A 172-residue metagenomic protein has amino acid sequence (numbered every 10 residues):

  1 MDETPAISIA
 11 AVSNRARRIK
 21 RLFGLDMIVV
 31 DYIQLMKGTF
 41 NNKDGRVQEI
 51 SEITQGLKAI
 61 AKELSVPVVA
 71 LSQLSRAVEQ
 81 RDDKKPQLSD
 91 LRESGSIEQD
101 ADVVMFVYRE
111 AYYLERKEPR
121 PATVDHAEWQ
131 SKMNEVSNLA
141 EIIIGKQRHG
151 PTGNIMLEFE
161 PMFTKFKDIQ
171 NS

Functional and structural regions predicted by a protein language model:
M1-K43, E52: Conserved inter-motif catalytic segment of the P-loop NTP-binding fold
T4, G45-R46, D82-D83: A generic structural signal for short
I9-L25, Q55-L64, A77-S172: C-terminal regions of RecA-like/P-loop NTPase motor modules
M36, S75-V78: Feature marks short, surface-exposed loop/turn motifs that line or immediately flank catalytic pockets and channel
D44-E49, P86-S89: Alpha-helix N-cap and loop-to-helix initiation/capping positions
L71-Q73: Conserved H-loop
